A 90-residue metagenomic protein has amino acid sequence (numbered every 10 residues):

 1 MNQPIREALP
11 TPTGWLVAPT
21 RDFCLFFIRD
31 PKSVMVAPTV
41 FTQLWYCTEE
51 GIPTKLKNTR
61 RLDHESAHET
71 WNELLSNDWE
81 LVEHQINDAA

Functional and structural regions predicted by a protein language model:
M1-A90: Terminus-proximal functional modules
